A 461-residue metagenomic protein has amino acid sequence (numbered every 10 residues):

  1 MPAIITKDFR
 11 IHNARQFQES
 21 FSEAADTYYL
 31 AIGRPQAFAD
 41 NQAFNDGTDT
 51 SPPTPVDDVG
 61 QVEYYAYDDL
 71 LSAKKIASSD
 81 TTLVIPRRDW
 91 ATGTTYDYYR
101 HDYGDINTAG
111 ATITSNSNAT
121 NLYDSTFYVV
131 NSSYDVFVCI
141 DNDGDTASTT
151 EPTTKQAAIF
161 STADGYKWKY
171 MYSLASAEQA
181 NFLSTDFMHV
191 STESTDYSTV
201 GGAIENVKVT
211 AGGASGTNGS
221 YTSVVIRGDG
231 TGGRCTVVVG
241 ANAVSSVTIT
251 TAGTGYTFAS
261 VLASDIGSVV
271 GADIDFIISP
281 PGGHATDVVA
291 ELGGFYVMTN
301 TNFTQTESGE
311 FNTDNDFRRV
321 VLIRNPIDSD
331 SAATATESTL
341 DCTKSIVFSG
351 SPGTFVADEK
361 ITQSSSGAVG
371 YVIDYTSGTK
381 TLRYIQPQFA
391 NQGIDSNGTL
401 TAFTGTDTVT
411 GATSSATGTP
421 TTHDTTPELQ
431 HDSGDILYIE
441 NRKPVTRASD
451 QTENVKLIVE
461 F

Functional and structural regions predicted by a protein language model:
M1-A147, K155-T192, G309-S345, G353 (+4 more regions): Extended assembly-interface regions of large multimeric machines
S161-F461: Conserved, function-critical positions that sit in or immediately flank catalytic and ligand-binding motifs
